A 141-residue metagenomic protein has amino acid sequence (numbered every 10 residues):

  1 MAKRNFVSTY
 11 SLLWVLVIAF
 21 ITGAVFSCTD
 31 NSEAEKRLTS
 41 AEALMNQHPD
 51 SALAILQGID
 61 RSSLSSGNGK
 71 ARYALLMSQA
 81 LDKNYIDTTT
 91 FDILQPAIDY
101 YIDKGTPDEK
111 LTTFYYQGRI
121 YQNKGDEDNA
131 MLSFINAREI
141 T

Functional and structural regions predicted by a protein language model:
A2-Y10, W14-T141: A "functional boundary" signal
